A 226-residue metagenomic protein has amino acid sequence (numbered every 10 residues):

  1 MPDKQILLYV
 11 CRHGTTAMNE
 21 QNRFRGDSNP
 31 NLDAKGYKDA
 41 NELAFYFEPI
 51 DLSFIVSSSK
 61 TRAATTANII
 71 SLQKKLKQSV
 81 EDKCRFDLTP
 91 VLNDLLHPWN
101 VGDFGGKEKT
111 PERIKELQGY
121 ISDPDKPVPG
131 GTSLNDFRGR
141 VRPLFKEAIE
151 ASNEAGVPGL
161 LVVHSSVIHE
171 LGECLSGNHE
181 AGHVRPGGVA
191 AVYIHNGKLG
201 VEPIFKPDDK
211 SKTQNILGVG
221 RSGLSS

Functional and structural regions predicted by a protein language model:
M1-L7, L72, S79, P98-T110 (+2 more regions): Acidic, low-complexity terminal tails and accessory targeting/binding regions of phosphate-metabolizing enzymes
Q5-E81: Active-site-proximal alpha-helix that buttresses catalytic centers in soluble enzyme cores
L8-Y9, E154-S165: Generic beta-sheet signal
T16, V167-I168: Short active-site segment of divalent metal-dependent hydrolases/proteases that encodes the spacing between
P30-N31, Q73-P143, P203-F205, L217-G218: Phosphate-handling substructures
P49-D51, A148-P158: Glycine-rich phosphate-binding loop signature in dinucleotide/nucleotide-binding domains
S57-S58, G139, V162-V163: Short beta-strand scaffold positions
